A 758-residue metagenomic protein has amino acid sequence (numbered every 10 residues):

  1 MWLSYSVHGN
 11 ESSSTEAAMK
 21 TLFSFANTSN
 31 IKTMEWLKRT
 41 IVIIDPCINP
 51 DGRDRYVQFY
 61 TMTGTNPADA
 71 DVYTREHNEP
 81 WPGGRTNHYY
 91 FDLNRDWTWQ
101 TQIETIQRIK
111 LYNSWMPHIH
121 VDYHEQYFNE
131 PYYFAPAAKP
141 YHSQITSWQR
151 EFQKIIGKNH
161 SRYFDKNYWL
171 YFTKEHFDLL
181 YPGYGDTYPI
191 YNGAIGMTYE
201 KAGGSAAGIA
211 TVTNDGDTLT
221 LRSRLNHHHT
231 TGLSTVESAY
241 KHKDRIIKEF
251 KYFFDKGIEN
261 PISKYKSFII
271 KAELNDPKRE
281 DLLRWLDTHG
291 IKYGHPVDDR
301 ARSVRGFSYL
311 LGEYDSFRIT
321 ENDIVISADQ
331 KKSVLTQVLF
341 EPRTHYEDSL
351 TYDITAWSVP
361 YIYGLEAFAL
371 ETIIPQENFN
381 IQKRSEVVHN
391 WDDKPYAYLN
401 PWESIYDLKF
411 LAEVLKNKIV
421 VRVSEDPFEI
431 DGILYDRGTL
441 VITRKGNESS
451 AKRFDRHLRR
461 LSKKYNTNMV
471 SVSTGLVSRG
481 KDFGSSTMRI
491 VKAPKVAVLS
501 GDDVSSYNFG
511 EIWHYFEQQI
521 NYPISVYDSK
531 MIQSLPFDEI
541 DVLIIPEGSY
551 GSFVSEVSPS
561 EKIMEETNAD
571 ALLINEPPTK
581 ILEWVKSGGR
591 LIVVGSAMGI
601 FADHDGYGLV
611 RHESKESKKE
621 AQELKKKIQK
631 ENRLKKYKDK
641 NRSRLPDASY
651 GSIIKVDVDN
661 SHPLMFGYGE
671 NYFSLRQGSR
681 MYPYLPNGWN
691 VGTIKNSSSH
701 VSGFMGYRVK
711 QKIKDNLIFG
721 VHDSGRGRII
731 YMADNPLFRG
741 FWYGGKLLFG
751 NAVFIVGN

Functional and structural regions predicted by a protein language model:
M1-S12, T21-T40, R95, T101-I103 (+8 more regions): Intrinsic-disorder/low-complexity accessory segments
E16-A18: Active/ligand-binding-proximal structured segments within catalytic/core domains that scaffold catalytic residues
L37-Y56: Short, conserved secondary-structure transition motifs
P46-D51, Y60, Y123-E130, A597-M598: Short, solvent-exposed turn/loop segments enriched in Gly/Ser/Thr/Pro and often Arg
D54-D71: Aromatic- and acidic-residue-enriched segments that line the glycan-binding/catalytic groove of carbohydrate-active
P67-R75, V709-Q711: Short linear motifs in intrinsically disordered
T74-W99, H120-P136, E200: Core alpha/beta catalytic barrel or barrel-like domain that forms the active/cofactor pocket in diverse metabolic
